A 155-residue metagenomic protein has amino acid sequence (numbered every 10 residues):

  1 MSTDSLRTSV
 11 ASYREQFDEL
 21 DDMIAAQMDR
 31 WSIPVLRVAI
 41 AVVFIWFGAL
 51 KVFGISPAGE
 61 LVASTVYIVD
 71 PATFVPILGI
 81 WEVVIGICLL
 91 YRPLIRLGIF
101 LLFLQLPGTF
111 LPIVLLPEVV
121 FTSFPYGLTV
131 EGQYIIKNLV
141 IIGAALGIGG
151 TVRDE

Functional and structural regions predicted by a protein language model:
S2-E155: Membrane-interface extramembranous regions
